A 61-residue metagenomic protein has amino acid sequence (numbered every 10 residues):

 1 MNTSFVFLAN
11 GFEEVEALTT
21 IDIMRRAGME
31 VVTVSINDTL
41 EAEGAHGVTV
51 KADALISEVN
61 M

Functional and structural regions predicted by a protein language model:
M1-M61: Extended, subdomain-level signal for the structured scaffold at the beginning of enzyme domains
